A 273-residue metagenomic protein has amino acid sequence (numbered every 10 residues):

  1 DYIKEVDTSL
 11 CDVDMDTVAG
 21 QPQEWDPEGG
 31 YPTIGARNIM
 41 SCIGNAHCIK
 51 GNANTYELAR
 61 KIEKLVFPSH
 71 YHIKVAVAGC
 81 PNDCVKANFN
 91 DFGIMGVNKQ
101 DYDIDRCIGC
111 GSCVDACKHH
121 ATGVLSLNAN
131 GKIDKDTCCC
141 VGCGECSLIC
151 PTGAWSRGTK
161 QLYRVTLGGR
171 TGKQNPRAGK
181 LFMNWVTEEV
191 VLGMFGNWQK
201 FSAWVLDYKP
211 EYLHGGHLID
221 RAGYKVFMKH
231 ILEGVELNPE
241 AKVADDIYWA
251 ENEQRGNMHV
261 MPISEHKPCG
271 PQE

Functional and structural regions predicted by a protein language model:
D1-I108, S112-A116, T137-C139, H259-E273: Small-residue-enriched alpha-helical segments and adjacent helix-cap loops that form tight helix-helix packing
E5-V13, L65-S69, H120, C146 (+3 more regions): Change "in soluble alpha/beta enzymes" to "in soluble alpha/beta proteins
D12-G20, Y71-K74, W204-I219, L237-I247: Flexible, glycine/charged-enriched surface loops at secondary-structure junctions
F92-G96, Y163-G172: Short beta-strand elements
S112-K132, V141, E145-L162: Iron-sulfur cluster-binding cysteine motifs and their immediate structural context in ferredoxin-like electron-transfer
Q161, R170-D207: A hydrophobic, small-residue-rich beta->alpha segment in the mid-to-C-terminal subdomain of diverse proteins
L213-L232: Short, highly charged C-terminal tails/helix-capping segments
V226-E273: C-terminal, charged low-complexity interaction regions
